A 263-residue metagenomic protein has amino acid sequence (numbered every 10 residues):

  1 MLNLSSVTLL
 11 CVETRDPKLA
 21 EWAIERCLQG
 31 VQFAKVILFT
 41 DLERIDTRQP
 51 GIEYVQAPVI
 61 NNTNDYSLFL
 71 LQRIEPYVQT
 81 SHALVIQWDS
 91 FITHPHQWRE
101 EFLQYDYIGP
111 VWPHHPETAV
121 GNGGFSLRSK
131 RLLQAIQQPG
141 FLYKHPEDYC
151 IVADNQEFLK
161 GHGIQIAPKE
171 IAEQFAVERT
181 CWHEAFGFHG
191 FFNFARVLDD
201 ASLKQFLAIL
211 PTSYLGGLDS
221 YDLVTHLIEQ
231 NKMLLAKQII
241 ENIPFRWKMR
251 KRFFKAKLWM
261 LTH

Functional and structural regions predicted by a protein language model:
M1-T63, I74-V78, K232-L235, K248: N-terminal anchoring/stem segment of glycosyltransferases
E21, R48-Q49, T93-Q97, Q137: Short glycine-/acidic-enriched loop or helix-start segments at secondary-structure transitions that form or flank
D65-R73, F102: A broadly used, surface-exposed interaction patch
A83: Short aromatic/hydrophobic "clamp" motif used to bind/position activated sugar donors
I86-Q87: Active-site acidic Asp-centered loop
F91-V120: Conserved donor-nucleotide/metal-binding helix-loop-beta segment in metal-dependent transferases, i.e., the alpha-helix
V120-L235: Catalytic core and acceptor-binding pocket of nucleotide-sugar-dependent glycosyltransferases
P211-S213, L223-H263: Membrane-proximal basic amphipathic "stem/tether" segments
